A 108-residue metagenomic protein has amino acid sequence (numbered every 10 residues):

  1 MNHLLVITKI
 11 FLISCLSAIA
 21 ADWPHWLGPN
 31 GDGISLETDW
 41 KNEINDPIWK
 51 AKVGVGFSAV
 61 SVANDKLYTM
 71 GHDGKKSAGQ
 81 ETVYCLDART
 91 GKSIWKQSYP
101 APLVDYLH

Functional and structural regions predicted by a protein language model:
M1-T8: Bacterial N-terminal signal peptides that target proteins for export
A20-H108: Noncatalytic, solvent-exposed loop/strand surfaces of beta-propeller-type extracellular/periplasmic domains
